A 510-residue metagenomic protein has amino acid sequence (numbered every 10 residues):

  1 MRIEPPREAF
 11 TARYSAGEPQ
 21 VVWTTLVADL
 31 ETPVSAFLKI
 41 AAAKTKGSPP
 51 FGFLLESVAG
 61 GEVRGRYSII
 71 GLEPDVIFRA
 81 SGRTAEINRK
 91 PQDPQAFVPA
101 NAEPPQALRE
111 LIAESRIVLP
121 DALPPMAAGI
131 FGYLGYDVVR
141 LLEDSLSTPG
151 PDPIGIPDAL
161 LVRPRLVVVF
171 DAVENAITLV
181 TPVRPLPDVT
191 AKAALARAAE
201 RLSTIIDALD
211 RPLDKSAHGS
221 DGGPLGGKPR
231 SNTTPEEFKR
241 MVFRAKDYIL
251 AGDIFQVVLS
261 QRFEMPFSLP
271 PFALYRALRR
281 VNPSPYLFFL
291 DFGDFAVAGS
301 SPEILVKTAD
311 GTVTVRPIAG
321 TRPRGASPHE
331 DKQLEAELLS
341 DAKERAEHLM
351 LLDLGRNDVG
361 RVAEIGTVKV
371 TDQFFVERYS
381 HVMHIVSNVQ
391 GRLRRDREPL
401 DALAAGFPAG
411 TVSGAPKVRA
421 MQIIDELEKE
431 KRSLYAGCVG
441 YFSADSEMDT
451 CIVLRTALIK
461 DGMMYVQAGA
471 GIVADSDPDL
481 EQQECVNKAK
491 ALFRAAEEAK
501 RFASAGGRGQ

Functional and structural regions predicted by a protein language model:
M1-Q510: Extended alpha-helical targeting/anchoring segments, especially N-terminal organellar/secretory targeting helices
